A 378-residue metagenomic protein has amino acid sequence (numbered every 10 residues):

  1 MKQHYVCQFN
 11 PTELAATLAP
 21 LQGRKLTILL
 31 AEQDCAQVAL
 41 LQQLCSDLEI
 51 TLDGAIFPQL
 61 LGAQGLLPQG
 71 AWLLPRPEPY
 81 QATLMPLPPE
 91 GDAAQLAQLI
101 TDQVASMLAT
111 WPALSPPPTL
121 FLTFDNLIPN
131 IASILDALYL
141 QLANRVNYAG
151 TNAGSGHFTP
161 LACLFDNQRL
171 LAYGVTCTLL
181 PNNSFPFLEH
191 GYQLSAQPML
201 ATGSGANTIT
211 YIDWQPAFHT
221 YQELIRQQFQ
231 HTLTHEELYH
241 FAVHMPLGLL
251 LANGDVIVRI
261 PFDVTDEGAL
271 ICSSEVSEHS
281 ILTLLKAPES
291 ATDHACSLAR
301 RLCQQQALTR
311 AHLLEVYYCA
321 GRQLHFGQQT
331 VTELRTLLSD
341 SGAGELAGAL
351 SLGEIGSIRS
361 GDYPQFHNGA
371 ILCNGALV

Functional and structural regions predicted by a protein language model:
M1-V378: Hydrophobic alpha/beta core scaffold segments
